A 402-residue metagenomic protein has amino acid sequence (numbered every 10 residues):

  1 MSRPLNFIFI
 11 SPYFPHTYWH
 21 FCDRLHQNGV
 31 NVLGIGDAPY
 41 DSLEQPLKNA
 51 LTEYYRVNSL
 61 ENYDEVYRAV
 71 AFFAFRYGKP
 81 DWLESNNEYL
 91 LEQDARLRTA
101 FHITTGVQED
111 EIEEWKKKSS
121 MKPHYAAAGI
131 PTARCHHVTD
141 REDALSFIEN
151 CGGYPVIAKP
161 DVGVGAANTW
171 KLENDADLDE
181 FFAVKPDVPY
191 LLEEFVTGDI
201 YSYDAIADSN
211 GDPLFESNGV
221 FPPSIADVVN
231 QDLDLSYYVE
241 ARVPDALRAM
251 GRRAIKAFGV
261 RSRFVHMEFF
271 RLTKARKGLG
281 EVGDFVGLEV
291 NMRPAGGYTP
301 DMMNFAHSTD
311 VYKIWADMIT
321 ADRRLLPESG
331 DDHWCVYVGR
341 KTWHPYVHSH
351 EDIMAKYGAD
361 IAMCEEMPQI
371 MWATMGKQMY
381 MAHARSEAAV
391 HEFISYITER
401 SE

Functional and structural regions predicted by a protein language model:
M1-D110, R324, E387-E402: ATP-binding N-terminal substructure of ATP-dependent carboxylate-amine bond-forming enzymes
T104, V162-G165, R293-G296: A short, flexible beta-alpha/helix-coil linker loop
E114-T197, D208-N210, Y237-A249, A388 (+1 more regions): Active-site nucleotide/adenylate-binding loops and adjacent lid/helix of ATP-dependent enzymes
G165-A166, G198-I200, D332, T374: Short acidic/glycine-enriched loop/turn segments that link adjacent beta-strands
V184-P189, E194-Y237, D245-F285, N291-P300 (+1 more regions): Phosphate-binding core of ATP-grasp and ATP-grasp-like enzymes
V282-V286, M292-K341: C-terminal structural cap/anchor segments
A316-E402: Peripheral (often C-terminal) accessory segments that flank ATP-dependent C-N-forming ligase machineries
